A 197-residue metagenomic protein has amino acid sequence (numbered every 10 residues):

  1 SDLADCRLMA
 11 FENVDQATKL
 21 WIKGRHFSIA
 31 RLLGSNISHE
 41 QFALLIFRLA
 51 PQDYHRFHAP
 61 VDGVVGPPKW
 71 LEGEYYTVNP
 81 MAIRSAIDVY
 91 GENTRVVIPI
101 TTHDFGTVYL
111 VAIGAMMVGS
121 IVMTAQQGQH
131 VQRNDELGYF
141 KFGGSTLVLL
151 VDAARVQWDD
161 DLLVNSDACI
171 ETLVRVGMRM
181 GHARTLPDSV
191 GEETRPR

Functional and structural regions predicted by a protein language model:
S1-R197: Contiguous, well-folded functional domains in the mature portion of proteins
